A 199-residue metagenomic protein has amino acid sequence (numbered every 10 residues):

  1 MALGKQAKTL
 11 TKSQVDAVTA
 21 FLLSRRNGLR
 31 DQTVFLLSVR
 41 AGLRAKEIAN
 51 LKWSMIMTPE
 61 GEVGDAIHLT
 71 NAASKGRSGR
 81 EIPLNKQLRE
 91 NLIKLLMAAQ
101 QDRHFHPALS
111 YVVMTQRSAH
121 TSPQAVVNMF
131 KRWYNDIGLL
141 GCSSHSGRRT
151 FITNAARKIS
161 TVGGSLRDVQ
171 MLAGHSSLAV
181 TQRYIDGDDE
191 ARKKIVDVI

Functional and structural regions predicted by a protein language model:
M1-D16, R77-N85: DNA breakage-rejoining catalytic core of tyrosine-based enzymes
K12-A41: Basic, Lys/Arg- and aromatic-enriched nucleic-acid-binding interface segment
R26-L29, G79, A119-A125, L140-S146: N-terminal core-binding DNA-recognition domain of tyrosine site-specific recombinases/integrases
V34, K46-L51, V169: Alpha-helix N-cap/helix-start motif at helix boundaries, enriched for small hydrophobics
L36, R40, T150-H175, R183: C-terminal catalytic core of tyrosine-transesterase DNA break-rejoin enzymes
N50-L88: Conserved tyrosine-mediated DNA breakage-rejoining catalytic core shared by Y-recombinases
A73, A173-V198: Catalytic-site neighborhood detector that most strongly recognizes the C-terminal catalytic loop/helix of tyrosine
A73-I93, A108-K131: C-terminal catalytic core of Y-nucleophile DNA break-rejoin enzymes
